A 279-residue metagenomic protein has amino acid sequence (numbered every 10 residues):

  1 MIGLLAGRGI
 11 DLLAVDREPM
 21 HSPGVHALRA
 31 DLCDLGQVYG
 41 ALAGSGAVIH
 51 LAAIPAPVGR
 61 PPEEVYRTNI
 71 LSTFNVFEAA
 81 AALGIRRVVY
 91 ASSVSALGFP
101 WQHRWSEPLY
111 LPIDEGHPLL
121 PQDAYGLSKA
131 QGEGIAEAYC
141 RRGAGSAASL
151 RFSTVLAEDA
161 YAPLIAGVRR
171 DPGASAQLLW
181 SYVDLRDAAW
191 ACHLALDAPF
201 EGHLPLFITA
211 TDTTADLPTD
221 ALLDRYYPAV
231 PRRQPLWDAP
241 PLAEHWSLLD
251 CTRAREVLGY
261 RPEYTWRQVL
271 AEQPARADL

Functional and structural regions predicted by a protein language model:
A30-T68: NAD(P)H-binding glycine-rich loop region in Rossmannoid oxidoreductase-like domains and their noncatalytic homologs
V48, R60-V89: NAD(P)-cofactor binding segment of oxidoreductase domains
R67, Q102-G143: Catalytic helix-loop patch of NAD(P)-dependent Rossmann-fold dehydrogenases
N75-Q122: Conserved Rossmann-fold NAD(P)-dependent oxidoreductase catalytic core, especially the SDR/UDP-sugar
S92, E133-E158: Conserved beta-loop-beta element that borders a ligand/cofactor-binding pocket
R142-S146, L156-A166, A195-L206: Glycine/proline-rich active-site loop of Rossmann-fold NAD(P)-dependent oxidoreductases
A191-W246, C251, E256: Mid/C-terminal beta-alpha module of Rossmann-like enzyme folds, strongest in SDR-family dehydrogenases/epimerases
H245, T252-V257, R261-L279: Amphipathic terminal alpha-helices
